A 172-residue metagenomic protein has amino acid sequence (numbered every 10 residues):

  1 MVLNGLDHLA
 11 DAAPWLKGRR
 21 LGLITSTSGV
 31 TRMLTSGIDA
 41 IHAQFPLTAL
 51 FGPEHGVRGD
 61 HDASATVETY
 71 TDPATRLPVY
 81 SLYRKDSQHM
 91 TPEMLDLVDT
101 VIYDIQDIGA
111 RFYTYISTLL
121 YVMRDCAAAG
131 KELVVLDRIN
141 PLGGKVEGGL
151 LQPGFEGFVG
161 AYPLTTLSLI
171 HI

Functional and structural regions predicted by a protein language model:
M1-P46: N-terminal phosphate-binding or glycine-rich loops at protein starts, especially the Walker A/P-loop of NTPases
F45-P46, A128-E132: A short helix->loop->beta-strand "cap" motif at the edges of active sites that frequently abuts
T48-H55: Short internal beta-strands
G59-A63, V134-E156: Glycine-rich, charge-decorated loop segments at or immediately adjacent to ligand/cofactor-binding or catalytic sites
A63-V98, A110: Glycine-rich oxoanion-binding loops at beta->alpha junctions
T100-I108, V135-D137: Short acidic catalytic loops
D107-L119: Glycine/threonine-rich flexible loop motifs
I170-I172: Conserved small/polar residues in nucleotide/adenosyl-binding loops
